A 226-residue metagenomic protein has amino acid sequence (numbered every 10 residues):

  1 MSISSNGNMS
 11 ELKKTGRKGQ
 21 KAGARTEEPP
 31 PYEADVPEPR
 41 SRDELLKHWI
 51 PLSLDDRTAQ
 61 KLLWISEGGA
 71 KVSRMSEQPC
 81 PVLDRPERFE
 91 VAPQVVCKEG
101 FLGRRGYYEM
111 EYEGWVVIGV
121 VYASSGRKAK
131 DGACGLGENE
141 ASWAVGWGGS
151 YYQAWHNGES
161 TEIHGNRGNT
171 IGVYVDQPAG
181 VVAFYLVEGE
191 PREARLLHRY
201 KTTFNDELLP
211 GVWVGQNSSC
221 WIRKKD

Functional and structural regions predicted by a protein language model:
M1-D226: Beta-rich ligand-recognition domains in immune and ubiquitin systems
